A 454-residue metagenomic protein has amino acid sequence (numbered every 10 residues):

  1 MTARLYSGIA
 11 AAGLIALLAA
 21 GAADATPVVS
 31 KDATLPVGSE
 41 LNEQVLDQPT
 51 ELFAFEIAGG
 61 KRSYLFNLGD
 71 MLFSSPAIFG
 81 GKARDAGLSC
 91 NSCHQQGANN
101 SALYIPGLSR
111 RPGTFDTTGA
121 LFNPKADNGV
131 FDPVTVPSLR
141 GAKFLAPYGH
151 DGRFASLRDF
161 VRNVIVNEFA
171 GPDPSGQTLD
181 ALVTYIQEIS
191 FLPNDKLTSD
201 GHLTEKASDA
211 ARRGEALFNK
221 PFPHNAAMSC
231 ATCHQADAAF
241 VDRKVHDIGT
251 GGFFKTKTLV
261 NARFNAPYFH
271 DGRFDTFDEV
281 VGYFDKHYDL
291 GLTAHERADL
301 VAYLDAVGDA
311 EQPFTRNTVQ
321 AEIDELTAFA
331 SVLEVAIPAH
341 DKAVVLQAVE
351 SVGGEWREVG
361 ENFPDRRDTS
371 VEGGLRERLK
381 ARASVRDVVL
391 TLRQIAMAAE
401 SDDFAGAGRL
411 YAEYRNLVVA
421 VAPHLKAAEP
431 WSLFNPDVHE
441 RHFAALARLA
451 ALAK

Functional and structural regions predicted by a protein language model:
M1-A10: Bacterial N-terminal signal peptides that target proteins for export
A3, L18-G21: Short intrinsically disordered, low-complexity coil segments enriched in acidic
A10-A19: Bacterial N-terminal signal peptides
G21-K454: Periplasmic c-type cytochrome electron-transfer domains
